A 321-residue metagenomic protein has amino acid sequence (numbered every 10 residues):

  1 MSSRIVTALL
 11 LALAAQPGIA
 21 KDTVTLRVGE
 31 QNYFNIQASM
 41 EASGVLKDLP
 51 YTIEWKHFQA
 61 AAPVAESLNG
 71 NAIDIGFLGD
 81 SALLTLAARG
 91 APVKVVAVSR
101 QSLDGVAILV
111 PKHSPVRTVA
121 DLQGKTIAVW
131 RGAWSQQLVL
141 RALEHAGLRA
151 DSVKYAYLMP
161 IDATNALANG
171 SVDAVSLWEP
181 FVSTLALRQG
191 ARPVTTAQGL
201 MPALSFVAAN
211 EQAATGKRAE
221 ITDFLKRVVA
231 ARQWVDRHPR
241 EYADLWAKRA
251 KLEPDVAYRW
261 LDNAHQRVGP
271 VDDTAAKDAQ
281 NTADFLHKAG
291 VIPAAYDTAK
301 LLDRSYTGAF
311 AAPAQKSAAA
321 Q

Functional and structural regions predicted by a protein language model:
M1-V6: Bacterial N-terminal signal peptides that target proteins for export
A15-P17: N-terminal signal peptide c-region/cleavage motif recognized by signal peptidases
K21-R149, K154-Y157, D173-L177, V194 (+1 more regions): Short, glycine-/small- and polar/acidic-enriched structural segments that line small-molecule recognition paths
Q59-A62, F77, V129, A133-W134 (+5 more regions): Soluble non-cytosolic domains of exported or imported proteins
S81, Y155-A156, I161-R249: Pocket-lining segment of extracytoplasmic ligand-binding domains
H113-R117, E144, D151-S152, T164 (+4 more regions): Proline/Glycine/Serine-rich low-complexity intrinsically disordered segments that serve as flexible stalks/linkers
G216-P293: Secondary-structure end/capping motifs
H287-Q321: Conserved C-terminal helix/tail region of periplasmic/extracytoplasmic solute-binding proteins
